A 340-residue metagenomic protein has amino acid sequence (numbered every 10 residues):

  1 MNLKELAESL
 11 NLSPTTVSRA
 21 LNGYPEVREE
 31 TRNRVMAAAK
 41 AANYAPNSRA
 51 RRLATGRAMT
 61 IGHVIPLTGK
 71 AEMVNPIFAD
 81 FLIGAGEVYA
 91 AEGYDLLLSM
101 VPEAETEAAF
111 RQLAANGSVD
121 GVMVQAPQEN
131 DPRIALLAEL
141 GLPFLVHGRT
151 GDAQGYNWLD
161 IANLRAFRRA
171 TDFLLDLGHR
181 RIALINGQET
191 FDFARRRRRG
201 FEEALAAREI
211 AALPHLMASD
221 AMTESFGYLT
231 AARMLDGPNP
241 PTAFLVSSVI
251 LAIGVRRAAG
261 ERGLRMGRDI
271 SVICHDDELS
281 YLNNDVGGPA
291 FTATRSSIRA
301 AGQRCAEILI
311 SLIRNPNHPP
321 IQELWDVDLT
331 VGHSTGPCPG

Functional and structural regions predicted by a protein language model:
M1-M59, P339: N-terminal helix-turn-helix DNA-binding module of bacterial transcription factors
S13, M59, D120, R180-R181 (+1 more regions): Short acidic/polar active-site loop segments enriched in Thr and Asp
A38, G84-V88, L136, R196-R208 (+2 more regions): Alpha-helical structural signal in soluble globular domains
T60-V64, T68-D172, D176, D236 (+2 more regions): Alpha-helical recognition/docking segments in bacterial nutrient-uptake and carbohydrate-utilization systems
L67-D80, L98-E107, L159-R169, I185-T230 (+4 more regions): Hinge/beta->alpha junction and helix N-cap segments in small-molecule ligand-binding domains
R180-R181, A212-L216, M266-V272: Short acidic capping loops at alpha-helix termini that bridge into adjacent secondary structure
A232-R233, G237-G340: Flexible loop/turn connectors
